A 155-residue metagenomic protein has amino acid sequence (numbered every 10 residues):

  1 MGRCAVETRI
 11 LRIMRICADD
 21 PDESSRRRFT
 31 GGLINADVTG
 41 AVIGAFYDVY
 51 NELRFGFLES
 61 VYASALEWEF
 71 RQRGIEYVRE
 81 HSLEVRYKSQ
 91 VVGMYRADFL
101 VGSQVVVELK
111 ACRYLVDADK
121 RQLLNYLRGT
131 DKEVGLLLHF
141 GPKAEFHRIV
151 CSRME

Functional and structural regions predicted by a protein language model:
M1-A36: Intrinsic disorder/low-complexity segments
G31, N35-G44, F55-E59, A63 (+1 more regions): Nuclease catalytic cores
R54, Y77, A97-L115, Y126: Conserved catalytic cores of phosphodiester-cleaving nucleases, focusing on short active-site segments
R73-S89: A short acidic/basic microdomain associated with nuclease active sites
I75, Y95-A97, A144: Change "...and in nucleic-acid phosphodiester-cleaving endonucleases..." to "...and in nucleic-acid processing enzymes
Y87, V92-A97: Basic/aromatic recognition patch in beta-strand/loop cores that engages polyanionic ligands
K110-E155: Nucleic-acid nuclease catalytic cores
